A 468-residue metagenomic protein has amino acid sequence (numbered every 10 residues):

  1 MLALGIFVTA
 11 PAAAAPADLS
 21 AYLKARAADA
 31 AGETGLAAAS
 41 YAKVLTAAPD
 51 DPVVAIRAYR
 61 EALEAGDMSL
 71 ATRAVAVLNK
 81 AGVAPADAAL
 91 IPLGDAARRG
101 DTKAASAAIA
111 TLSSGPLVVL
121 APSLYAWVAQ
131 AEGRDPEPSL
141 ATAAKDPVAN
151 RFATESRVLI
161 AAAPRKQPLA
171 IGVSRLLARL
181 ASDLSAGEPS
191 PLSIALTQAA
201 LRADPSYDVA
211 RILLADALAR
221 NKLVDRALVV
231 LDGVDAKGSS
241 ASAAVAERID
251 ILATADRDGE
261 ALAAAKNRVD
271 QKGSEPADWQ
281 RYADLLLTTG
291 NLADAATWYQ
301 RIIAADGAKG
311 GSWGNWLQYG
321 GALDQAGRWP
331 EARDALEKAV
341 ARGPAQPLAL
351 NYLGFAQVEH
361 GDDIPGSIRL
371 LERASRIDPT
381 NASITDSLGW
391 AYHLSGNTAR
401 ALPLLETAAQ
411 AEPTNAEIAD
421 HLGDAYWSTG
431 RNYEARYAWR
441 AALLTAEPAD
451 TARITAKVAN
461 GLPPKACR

Functional and structural regions predicted by a protein language model:
M1-T9: Bacterial N-terminal signal peptides
A10-A14: Signal peptide processing junction and immediate N-terminal pro/mature segment of secreted/exported proteins
A15-A30, L36-R468: Alpha-solenoid helical repeat scaffolds
